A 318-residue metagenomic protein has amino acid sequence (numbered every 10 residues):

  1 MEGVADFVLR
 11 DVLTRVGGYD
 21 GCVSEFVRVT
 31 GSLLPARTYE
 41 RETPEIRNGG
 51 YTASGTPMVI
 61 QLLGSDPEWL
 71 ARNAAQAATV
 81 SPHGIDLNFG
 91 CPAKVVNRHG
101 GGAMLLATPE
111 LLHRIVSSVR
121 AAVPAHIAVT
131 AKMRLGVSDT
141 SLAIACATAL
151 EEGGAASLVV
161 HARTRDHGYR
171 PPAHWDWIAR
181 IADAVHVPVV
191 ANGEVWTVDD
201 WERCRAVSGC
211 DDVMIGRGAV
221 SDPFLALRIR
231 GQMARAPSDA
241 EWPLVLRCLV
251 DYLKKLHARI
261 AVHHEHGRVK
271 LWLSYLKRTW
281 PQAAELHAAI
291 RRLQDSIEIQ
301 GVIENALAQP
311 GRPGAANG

Functional and structural regions predicted by a protein language model:
M1, V27-V29, L63-S65, G90-P92 (+4 more regions): Active-site beta-loop-alpha junctions enriched in small/polar residues
M1-Q76: Glycine-rich, positively charged N-terminal anion/phosphate-binding segment
E2, V8, A122-P124, A128 (+4 more regions): Alpha/beta catalytic cores of nucleotide-metabolism and tRNA/nucleoside-modifying enzymes
R15, R72-I85, F89-H99, E110-V187: Alpha/beta enzyme core
C22-S24, M58-L62, I85, V129-M133 (+3 more regions): Hydrophobic faces of well-ordered beta-strands that scaffold small-molecule active sites in alpha/beta enzyme cores
S32-L34, G168, D222-R228: Short, charged, surface-exposed secondary-structure boundary motifs
R37-Y39, G100-L106, M233: Short glycine-enriched, charge-decorated loop/helix-capping segments at active-site entrances that position
L105-P109, P171, S238-W242: Flexible, glycine- and charge-enriched loops at secondary-structure boundaries
